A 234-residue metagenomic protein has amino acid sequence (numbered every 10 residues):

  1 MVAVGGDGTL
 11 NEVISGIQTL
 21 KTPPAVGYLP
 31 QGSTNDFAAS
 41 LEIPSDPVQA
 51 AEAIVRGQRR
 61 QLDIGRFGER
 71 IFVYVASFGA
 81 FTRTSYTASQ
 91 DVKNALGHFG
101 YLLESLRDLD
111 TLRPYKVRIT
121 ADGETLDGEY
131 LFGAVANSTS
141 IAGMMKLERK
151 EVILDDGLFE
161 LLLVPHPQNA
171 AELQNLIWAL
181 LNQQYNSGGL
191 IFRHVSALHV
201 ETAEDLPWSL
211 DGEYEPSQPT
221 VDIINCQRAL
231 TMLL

Functional and structural regions predicted by a protein language model:
M1-P23: N-terminal small/polar loop signature for handling phosphorylated ligands or for N-terminal nucleophile
D7-L10, P30, T84, G133 (+3 more regions): Hydrophobic structural packing positions in well-ordered secondary structure
I14-I17, A39-L41, K146-L147, N175: Short amphipathic alpha-helical segments
Q18-F132: Catalytic core of DAGKc-family lipid kinases
R70-I71, K116-R118, F132, L158 (+3 more regions): Structural motif
V92-G100, S140-A171: Gly/Ser/Thr-rich active-site loops/lids in small-molecule metabolic enzymes that frequently grip phosphoryl groups
T120-T139, M144-V152: Mixed-charge interfacial surface used for oligomerization/domain docking and macromolecular partner engagement
A121, D127, I153, L163-L234: ATP/nucleoside-binding phosphotransfer catalytic cores, i.e., glycine-rich phosphate-binding loops
